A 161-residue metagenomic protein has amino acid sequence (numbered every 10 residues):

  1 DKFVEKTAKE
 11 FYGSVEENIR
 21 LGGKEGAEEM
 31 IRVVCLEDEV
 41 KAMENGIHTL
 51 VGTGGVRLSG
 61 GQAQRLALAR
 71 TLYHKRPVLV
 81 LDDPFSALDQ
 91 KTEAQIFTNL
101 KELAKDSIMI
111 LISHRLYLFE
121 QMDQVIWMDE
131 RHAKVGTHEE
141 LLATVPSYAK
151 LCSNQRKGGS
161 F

Functional and structural regions predicted by a protein language model:
T7-E25, L118-F119: Conserved catalytic motifs of ABC-family nucleotide-binding domains
E16-T53, F97-T98, D106, V135: ABC ATPase nucleotide-binding domain helical subdomain, centered on the C-loop/LSGGQ "ABC signature"
G46, T98, R115, E120-F161: C-terminal portion of ABC ATPase nucleotide-binding domains
S59-G60, L66-T71, L111: ABC ATPase nucleotide-binding domain "signature" region
Y73-P77: A short, proline-enriched helix->beta-strand linker immediately N-terminal to the Walker B motif in ABC-type P-loop
L79-D83: Catalytic Walker B motif of ABC-type/P-loop ATPase nucleotide-binding domains
E93-K105, Y117: Helical segment within the ABC ATPase nucleotide-binding domain
D106-S113: Conserved H-loop
